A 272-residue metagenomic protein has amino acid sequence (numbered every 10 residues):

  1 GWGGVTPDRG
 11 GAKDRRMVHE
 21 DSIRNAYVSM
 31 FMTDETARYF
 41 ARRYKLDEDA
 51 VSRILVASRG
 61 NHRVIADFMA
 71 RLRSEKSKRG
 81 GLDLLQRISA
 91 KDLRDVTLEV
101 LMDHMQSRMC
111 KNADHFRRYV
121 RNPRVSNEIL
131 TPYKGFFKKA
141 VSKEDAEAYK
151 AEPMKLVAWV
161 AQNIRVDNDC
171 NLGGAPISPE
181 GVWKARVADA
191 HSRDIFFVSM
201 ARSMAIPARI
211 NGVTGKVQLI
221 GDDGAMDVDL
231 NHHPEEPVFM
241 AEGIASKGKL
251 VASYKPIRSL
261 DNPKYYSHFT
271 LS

Functional and structural regions predicted by a protein language model:
G1-C170, S178-V182, S192, R202-S203 (+4 more regions): N-terminal accessory/pre-domain segments preceding catalytic cores
K184-A188: The substrate-binding groove and active-site-proximal loops of carbohydrate-active enzymes, especially glycoside
G215-K216: Loop/turn residues immediately N-terminal
